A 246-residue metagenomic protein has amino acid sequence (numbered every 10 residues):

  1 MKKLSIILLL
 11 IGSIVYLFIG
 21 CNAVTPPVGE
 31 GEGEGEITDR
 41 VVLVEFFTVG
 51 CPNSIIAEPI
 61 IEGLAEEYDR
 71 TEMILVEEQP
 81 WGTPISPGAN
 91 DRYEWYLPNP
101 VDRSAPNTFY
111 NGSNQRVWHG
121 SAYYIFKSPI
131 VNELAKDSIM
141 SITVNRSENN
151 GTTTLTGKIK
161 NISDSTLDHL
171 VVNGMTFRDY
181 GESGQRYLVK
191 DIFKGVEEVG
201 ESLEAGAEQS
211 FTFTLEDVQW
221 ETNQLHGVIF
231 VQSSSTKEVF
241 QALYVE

Functional and structural regions predicted by a protein language model:
M1-S5, G12-V42: Bacterial Sec-dependent N-terminal signal peptides
K2, V42-E45, L155, S210: Generic alpha-helix detector with strongest preference for long hydrophobic helices that associate with membranes
S5-I6, T48: Intrinsically disordered, low-complexity segments enriched in glycine/proline and serine/threonine
I6-I7, Y96: General helical structural elements
I7-L10, R116: A generic structural micro-environment signature that highlights single residues at secondary-structure boundaries
I19-G20, E66-E67, P129, I229: Alpha-helix boundary/interfacial micro-motifs
G33-E78: Local sequence-structure signature of Cys/Sec-based thiol-disulfide redox active-site neighborhoods
L75-E246: Short, conserved sequence motifs used for protein processing/export or organelle targeting and for catalysis
